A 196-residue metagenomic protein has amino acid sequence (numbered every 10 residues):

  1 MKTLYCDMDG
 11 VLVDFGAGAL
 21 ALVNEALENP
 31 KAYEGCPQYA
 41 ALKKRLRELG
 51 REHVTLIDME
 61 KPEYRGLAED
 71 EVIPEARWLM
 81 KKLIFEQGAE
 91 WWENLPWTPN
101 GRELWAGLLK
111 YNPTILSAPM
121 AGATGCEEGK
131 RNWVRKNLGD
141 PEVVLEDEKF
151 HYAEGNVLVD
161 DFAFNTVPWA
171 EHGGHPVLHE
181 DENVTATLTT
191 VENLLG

Functional and structural regions predicted by a protein language model:
M1-K81: Active-site neighborhood of HAD-like aspartate-dependent phosphohydrolases
T3, E142-A170: Conserved Lys-Pro-Asp/Glu-containing loop-to-beta segment of HAD-superfamily phosphomonoesterases, centered on
D7, L116-A118, V159: Short hydrophobic segments within beta-strands
V13-G16, L20-L22, P113, G122-C126 (+3 more regions): Short catalytic/ligand-binding loop motif for oxyanion handling, primarily in non-cytosolic enzymes, centered on
E69-I115, T124-E127: Short, acidic loop-to-helix structural element flanking the phosphoryl-transfer center in phosphate-processing enzymes
T114-R131, K136-Y152: A short, structured active-site edge motif that brings together acidic residues
V157-N193: Acidic, Mg2+-coordinating phosphoryl-transfer loop and its flanking beta/alpha structural elements, shared across
